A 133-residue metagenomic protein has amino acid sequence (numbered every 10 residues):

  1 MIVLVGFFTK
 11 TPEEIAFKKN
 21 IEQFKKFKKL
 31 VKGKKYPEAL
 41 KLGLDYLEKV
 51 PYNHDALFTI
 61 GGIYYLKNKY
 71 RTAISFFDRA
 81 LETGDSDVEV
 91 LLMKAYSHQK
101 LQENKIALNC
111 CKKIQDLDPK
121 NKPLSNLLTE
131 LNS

Functional and structural regions predicted by a protein language model:
A16-Y52, L66: Alpha-helical segment of the N-proximal tetratricopeptide repeat
K32, L66-K67, K100, E130-S133: Register position in tetratricopeptide repeats
D45-Y46, R79-A80, K113-I114: Canonical positions in the second alpha-helix
